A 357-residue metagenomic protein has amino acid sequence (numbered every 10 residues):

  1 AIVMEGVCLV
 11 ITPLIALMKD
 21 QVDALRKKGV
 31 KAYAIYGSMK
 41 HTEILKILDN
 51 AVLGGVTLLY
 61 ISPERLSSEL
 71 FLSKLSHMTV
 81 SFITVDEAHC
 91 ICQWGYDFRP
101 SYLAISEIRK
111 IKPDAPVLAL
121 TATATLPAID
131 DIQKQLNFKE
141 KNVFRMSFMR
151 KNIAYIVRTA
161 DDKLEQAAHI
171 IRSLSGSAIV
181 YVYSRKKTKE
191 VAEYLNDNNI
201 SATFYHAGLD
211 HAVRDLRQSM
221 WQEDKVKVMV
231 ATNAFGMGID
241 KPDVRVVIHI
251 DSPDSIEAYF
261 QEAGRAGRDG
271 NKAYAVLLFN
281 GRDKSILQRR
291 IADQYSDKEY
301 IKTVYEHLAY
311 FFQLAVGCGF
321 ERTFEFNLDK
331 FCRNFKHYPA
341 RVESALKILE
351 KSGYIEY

Functional and structural regions predicted by a protein language model:
A1-T12, A16-Y357: Helicase motor core with emphasis on the C-terminal RecA-like subdomain
